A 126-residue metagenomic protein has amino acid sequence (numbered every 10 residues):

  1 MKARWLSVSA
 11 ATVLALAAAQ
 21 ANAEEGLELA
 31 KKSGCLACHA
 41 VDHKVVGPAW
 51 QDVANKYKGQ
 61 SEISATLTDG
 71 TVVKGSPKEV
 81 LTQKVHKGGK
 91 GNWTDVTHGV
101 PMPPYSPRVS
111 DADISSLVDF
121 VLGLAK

Functional and structural regions predicted by a protein language model:
M1-S9: Bacterial N-terminal signal peptides that target proteins for export
A10-A15: Hydrophobic alpha-helical targeting segments used for export or membrane insertion
L16-A21: N-terminal signal peptide c-region/cleavage motif recognized by signal peptidases
N22-V41, K56: Sequence/structural segment immediately N-terminal to covalent heme-attachment motifs in c-type and related
K31, N55-K58, E62, H86-K90 (+1 more regions): Sec-exported extracytoplasmic/periplasmic mature domains
A37, H43-Y57, A65-G75, E79-D113: Axial heme c-ligation environment in periplasmic c-type cytochrome domains
